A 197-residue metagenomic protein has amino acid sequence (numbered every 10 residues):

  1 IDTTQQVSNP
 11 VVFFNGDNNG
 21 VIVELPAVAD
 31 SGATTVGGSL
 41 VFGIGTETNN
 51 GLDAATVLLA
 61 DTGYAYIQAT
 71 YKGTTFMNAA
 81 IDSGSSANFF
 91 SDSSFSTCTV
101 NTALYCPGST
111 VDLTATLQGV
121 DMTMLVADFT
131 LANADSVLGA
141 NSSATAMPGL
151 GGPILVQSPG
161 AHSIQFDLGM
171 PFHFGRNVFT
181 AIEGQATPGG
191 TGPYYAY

Functional and structural regions predicted by a protein language model:
I1-T75, G190-Y195: Aspartyl protease catalytic domain
S8, D17-N19, V36-G38, M77 (+4 more regions): Residues that flank catalytic or metal-binding motifs in active/ligand-binding sites
A27, I44-T46, I81-S85, D92-S94 (+2 more regions): A mature extracytoplasmic/lumenal domain signature
T48-N50, S86-F89, F174-G175, T187: Flexible loop/turn segments at secondary-structure boundaries
L52-L58, F76-A80, M122-S136: Short amphipathic beta-strand/extended segments with alternating polar/hydrophobic composition
D61-S109, G169: Aspartyl protease active-site motif detector
F90-N141: A compact, surface-exposed functional segment
M122-Y197: Aspartic protease catalytic domain
